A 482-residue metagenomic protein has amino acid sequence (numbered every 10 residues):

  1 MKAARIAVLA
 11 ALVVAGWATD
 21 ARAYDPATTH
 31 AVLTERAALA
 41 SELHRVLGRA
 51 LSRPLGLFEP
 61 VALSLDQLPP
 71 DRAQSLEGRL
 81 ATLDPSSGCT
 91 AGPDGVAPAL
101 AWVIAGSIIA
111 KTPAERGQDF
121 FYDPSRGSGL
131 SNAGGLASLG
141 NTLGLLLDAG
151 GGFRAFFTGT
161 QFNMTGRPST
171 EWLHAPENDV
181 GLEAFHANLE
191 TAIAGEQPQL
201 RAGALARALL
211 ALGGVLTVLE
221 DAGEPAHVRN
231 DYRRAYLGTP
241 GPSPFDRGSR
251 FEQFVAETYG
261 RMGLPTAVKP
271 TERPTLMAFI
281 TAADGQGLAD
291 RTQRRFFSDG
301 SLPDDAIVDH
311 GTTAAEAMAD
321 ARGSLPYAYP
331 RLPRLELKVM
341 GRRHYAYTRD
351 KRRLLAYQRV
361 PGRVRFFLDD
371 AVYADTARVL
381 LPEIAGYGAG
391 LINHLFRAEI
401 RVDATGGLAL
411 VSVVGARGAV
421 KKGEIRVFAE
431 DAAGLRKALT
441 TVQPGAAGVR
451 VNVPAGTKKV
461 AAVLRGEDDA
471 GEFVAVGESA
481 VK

Functional and structural regions predicted by a protein language model:
M1-R5, A18: Positively charged n-region of N-terminal signal peptides that target proteins for export
R5-V8, L76: Terminal low-complexity, poorly structured segments
A7-G16: Bacterial N-terminal signal peptides
A21-G214, V218-D221, P225-A371, D375-R378 (+3 more regions): N-terminal, motif-rich segments that launch catalysis or mediate targeting to/interaction with membranes, typified by
V379-I400: Conserved, well-ordered alpha-helix/loop/beta-strand core segments that scaffold catalytic motifs
F396-G407, K482: Short, compositionally biased P/S/T/A/G/V-rich stretches that sit at domain boundaries
